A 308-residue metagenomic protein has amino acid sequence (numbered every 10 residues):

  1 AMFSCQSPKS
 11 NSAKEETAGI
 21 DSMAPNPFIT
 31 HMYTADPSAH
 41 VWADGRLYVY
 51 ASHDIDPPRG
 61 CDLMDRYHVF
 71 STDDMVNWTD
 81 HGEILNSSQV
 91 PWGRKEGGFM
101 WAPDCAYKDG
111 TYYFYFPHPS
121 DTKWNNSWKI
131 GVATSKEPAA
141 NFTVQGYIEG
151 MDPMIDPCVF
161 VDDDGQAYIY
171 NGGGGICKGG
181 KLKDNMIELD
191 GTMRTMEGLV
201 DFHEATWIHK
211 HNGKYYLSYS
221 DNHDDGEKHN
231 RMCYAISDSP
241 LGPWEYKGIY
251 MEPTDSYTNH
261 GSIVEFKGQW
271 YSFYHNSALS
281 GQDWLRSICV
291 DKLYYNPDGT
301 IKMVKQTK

Functional and structural regions predicted by a protein language model:
A1-F3: Sec-dependent bacterial lipoprotein signal peptides
C5-K308: Carbohydrate-active catalytic/glycan-binding domains of CAZyme proteins, especially the secreted or lumenal ectodomains
